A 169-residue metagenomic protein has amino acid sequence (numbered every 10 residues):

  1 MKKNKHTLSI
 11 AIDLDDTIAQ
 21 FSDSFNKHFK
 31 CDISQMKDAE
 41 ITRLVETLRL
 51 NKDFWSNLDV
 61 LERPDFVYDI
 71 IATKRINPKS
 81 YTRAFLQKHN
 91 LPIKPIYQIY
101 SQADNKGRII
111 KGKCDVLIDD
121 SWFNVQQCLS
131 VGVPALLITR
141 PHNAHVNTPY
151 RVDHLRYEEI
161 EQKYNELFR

Functional and structural regions predicted by a protein language model:
M1-L50: Active-site neighborhood of HAD-like aspartate-dependent phosphohydrolases
D13, I71-T73, I118, I138: Short hydrophobic segments within beta-strands
A19-S22, N77-Y81, N105-G107, N124-Q127 (+1 more regions): Short catalytic/ligand-binding loop motif for oxyanion handling, primarily in non-cytosolic enzymes, centered on
S56-F85, Y97-I99: Substrate-recognition element of Asp-dependent hydrolases with the DxDx(T/V) motif
P92-C114: Donor nucleotide-activated moiety binding/catalytic core segment of transferases that use nucleotide-activated donors
I96-S101, Y150-I160: Short acidic-hydrophobic, aromatic-tinged amphipathic segments that line or gate anion-handling sites
G107-K111, R156-R169: Short amphipathic alpha-helix with an adjacent loop that forms part of the alpha/beta core around
L117-L155: Acidic, Mg2+-coordinating phosphoryl-transfer loop and its flanking beta/alpha structural elements, shared across
